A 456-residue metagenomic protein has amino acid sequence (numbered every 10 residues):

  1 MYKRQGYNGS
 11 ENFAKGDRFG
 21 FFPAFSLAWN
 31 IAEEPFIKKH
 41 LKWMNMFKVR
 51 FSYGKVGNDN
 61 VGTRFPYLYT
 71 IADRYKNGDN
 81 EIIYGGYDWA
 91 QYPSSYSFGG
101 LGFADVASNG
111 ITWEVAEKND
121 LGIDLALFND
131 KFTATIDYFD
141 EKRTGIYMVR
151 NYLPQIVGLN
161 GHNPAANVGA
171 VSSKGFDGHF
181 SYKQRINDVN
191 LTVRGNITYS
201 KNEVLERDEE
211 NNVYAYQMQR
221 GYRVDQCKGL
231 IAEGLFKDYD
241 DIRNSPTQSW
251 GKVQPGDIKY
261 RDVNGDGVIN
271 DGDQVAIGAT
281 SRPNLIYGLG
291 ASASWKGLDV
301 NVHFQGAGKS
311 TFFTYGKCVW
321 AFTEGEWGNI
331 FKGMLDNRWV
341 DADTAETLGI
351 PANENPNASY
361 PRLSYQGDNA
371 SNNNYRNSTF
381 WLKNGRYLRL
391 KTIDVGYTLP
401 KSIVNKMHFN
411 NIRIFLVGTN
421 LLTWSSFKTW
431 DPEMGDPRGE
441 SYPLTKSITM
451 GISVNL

Functional and structural regions predicted by a protein language model:
K3-Q226, N373-L456: Extracellular/periplasmic, surface-exposed regions of secreted and cell-surface proteins
S10, A307-R413: Extracytoplasmic gating/loop element in the C-terminal half of outer-membrane beta-barrel translocons and assembly
T63-I82, R185-S281, V319-A358: Conserved small-residue
D105-A107, D273-I277, N284-L289: Glycine-rich, charged/polar anion/phosphate-binding loops that engage phosphate groups from diverse ligands
D124, S249-W250, G290, K406: Short, surface-exposed charged micro-motifs
F180, D238, L289: Aromatic-residue-lined binding/catalytic grooves and analogous aromatic/hydrophobic interfacial grooves in multimeric
T280-Y315: Glycine-rich, aromatic-lined ligand/substrate-binding cores of catalytic and carbohydrate-binding domains
